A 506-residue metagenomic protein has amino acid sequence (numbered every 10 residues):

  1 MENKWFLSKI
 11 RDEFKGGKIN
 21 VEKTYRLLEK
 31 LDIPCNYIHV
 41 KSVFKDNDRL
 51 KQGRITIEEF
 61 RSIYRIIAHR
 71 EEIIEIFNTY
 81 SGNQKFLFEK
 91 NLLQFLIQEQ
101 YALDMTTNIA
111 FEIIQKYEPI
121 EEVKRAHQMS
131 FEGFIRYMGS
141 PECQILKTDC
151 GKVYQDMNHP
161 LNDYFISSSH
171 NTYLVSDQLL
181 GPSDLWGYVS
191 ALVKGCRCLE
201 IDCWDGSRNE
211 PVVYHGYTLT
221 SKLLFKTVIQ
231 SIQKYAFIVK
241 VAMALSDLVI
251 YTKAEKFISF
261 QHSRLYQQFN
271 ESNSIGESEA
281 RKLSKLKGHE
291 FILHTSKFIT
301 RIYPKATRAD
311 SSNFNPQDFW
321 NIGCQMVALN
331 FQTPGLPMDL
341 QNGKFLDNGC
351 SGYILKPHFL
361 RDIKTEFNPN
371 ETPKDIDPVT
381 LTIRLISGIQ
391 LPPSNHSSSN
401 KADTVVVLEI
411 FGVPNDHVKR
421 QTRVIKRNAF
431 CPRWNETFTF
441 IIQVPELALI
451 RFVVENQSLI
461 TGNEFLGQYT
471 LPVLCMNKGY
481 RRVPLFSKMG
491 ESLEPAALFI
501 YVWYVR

Functional and structural regions predicted by a protein language model:
M1-C198, W204-C324, L329-S394, N428: Long, acidic (Asp/Glu-rich), low-complexity accessory segments flanking structured domains
R70, K194, N415, P445-L447 (+1 more regions): A cross-taxa feature marking solvent-exposed loop/turn segments within ectodomains of secreted and single-pass membrane
T79, Q230-A236, K240, M326 (+3 more regions): Eukaryotic beta-sheet cores, primarily in C2 and C2-like/PH beta-sandwich modules
F291, K297, A306, N313-N321 (+3 more regions): Eukaryote-biased detector of low-complexity, proline/serine/threonine-rich segments and adjacent exposed loops
M338, R427-N428, P445-L449, V453-R506: C2-type phospholipid-binding modules
P393-V405: Short coil-to-beta strand junction motifs in C2/discoidin
L408-G412, V418-K419: Short amphipathic beta-strand segments in non-cytosolic proteins
H417-N428: Short Trp-Ser/Thr-centered turn/loop motifs at beta-strand boundaries
